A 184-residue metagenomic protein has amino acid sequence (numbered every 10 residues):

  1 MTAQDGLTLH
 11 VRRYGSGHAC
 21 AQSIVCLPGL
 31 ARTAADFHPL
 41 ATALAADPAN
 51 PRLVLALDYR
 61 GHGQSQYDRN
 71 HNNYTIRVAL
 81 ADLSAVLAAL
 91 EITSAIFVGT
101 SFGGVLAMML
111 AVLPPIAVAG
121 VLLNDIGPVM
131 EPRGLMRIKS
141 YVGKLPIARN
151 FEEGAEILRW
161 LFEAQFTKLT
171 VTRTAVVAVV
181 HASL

Functional and structural regions predicted by a protein language model:
Q4-G15: A short loop-to-beta-strand scaffold at the N-terminal edge of the catalytic core in hydrolase folds
H18, P39, A45, N50-V98: Active-site loop/oxyanion-hole signature of alpha/beta-hydrolase fold enzymes
V25-G29: The conserved beta1-alpha1 loop
L30-T42: The serine-hydrolase catalytic nucleophile loop
A31, Y59-G63, P128: Alpha/beta-hydrolase active-site loop signature
T93-P132: Conserved hydrolase catalytic core segment
V118-G120, N124-I157: A catalytic-pocket lid/entrance helix-loop region that shapes and gates access to the active site across common
R149-L184: Conserved alpha/beta-hydrolase catalytic His-Asp/Glu region
